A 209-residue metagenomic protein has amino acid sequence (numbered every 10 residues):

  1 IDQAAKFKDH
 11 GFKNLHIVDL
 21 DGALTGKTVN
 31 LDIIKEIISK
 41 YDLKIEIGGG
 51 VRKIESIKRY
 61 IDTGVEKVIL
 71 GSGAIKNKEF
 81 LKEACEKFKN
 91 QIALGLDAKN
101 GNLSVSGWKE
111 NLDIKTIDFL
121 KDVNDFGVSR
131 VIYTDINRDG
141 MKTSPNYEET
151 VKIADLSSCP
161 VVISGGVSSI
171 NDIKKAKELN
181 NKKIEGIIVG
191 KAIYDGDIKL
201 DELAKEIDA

Functional and structural regions predicted by a protein language model:
I1-K8: Short catalytic helix/loop segments, enriched in acidic residues and glycine and frequently bearing histidine
F7, L15, Y60, L94 (+4 more regions): Conserved, mostly hydrophobic/aromatic
N14-D32, S72, Y133-T143: Glycine-rich, proline-tolerant flexible connector loops at the mouths of alpha/beta enzymes
L15-I17, L43-G49, V68-L70, I92-L96 (+3 more regions): Hydrophobic faces of well-ordered beta-strands that scaffold small-molecule active sites in alpha/beta enzyme cores
T28-K35, K78, K109-D118, T143-K152: Charged helix-capping and loop-helix junction motifs
I33, Y41, I45-K67, E148-K183 (+1 more regions): Catalytic cores of alpha/beta
K58, V65-D139: Conserved anion-binding
F80-K87, I92, A154, I173 (+1 more regions): C-terminal helical cap(s) of enzyme catalytic domains, especially alpha/beta-barrels
